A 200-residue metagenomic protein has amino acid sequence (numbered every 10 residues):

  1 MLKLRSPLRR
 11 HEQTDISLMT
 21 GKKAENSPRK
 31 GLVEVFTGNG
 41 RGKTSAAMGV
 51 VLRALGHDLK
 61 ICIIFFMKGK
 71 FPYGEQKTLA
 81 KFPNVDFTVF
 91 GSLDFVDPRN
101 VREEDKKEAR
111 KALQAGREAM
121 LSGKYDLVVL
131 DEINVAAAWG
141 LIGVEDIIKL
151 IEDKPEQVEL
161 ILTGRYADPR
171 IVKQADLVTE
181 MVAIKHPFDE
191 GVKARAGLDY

Functional and structural regions predicted by a protein language model:
L4-V33: Extreme N-terminal, non-catalytic leader segments that precede Walker-type/kinase nucleotide-binding cores
L18, G116, L121-S122, E190-Y200: C-terminal accessory "lid"/substrate-recognition subdomains
G31-L121: Conserved P-loop
M67-F71, L93-D94, N134-V135, Y166-P169 (+1 more regions): Conserved nucleotide-binding/hydrolysis micro-motifs of P-loop NTPases
D97-E159: Phosphate-binding/switch loop-helix module in NTP-utilizing enzymes
V158-Y166: Short, flexible loop segments at boundaries between secondary-structure elements
R165-Y200: Phosphate-binding/switch region of NTP-binding enzymes
